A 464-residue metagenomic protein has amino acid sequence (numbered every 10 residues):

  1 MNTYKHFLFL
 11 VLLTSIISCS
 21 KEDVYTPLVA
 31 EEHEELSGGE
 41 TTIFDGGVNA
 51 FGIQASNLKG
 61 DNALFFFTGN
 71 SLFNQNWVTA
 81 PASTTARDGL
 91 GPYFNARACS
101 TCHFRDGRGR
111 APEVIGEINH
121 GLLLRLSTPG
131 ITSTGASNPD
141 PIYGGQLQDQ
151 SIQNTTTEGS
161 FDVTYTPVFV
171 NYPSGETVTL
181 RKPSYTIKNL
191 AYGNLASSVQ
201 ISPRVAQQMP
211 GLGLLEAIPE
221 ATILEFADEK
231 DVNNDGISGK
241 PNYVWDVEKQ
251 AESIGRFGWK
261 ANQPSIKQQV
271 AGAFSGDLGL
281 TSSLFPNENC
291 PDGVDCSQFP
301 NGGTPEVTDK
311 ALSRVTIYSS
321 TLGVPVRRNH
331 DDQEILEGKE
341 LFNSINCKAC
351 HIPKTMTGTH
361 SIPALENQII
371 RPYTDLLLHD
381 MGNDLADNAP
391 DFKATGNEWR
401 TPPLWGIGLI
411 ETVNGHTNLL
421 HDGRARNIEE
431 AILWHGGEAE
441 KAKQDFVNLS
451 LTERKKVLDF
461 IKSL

Functional and structural regions predicted by a protein language model:
M1-T26: Bacterial Sec-dependent N-terminal signal peptides
C19-L464: Periplasmic c-type cytochrome electron-transfer domains
